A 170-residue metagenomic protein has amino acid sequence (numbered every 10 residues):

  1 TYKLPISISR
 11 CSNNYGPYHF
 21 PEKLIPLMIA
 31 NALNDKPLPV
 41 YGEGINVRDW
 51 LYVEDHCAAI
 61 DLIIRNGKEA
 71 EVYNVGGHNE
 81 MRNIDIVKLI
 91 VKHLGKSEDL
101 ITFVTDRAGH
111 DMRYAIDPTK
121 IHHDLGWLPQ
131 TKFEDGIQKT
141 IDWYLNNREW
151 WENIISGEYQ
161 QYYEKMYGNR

Functional and structural regions predicted by a protein language model:
T1-P17: Conserved beta-loop-beta element that borders a ligand/cofactor-binding pocket
S9, P21-E22, G67: Active-site loop immediately N-terminal to the catalytic Tyr-X3-Lys motif of short-chain dehydrogenase/reductase
N14, E22-K23, E98: Short secondary-structure boundary micro-motifs
P17-Y18, D124: Residues that scaffold the ATP/ADP-binding catalytic core of kinase and kinase-like folds
Y18-P21, E43-G44: Conserved catalytic-core motifs of eukaryotic protein kinase domains, centered on the activation segment
P26, A32-R170: C-terminal substrate-binding subdomain of Rossmann-fold SDR/epimerase-dehydratase oxidoreductases
